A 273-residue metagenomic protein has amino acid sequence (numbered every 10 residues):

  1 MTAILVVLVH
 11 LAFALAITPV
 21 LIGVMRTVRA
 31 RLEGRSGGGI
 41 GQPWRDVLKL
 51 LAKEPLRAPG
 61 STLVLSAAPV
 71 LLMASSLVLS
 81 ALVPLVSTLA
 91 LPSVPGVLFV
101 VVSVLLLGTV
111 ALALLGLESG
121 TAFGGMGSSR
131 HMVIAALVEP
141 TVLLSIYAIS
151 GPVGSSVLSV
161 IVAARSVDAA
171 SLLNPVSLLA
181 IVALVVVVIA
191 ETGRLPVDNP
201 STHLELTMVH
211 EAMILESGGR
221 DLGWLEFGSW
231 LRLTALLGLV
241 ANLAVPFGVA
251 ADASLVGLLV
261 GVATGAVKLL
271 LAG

Functional and structural regions predicted by a protein language model:
M1-G273: Alpha-helical transmembrane segments of multi-pass membrane proteins predominantly involved in bioenergetics
